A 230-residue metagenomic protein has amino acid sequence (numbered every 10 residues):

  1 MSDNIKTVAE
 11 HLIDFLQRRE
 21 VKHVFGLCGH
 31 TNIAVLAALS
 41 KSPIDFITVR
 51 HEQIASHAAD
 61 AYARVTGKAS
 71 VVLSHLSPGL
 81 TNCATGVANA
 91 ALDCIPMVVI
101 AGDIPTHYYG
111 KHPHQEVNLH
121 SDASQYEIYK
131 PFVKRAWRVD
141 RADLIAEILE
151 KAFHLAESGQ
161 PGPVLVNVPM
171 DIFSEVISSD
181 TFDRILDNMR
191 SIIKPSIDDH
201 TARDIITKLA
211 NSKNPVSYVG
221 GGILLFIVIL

Functional and structural regions predicted by a protein language model:
S2-L230: N-terminal alpha/beta PP-like core and its mobile active-site loop of ThDP/TPP-dependent enzymes
